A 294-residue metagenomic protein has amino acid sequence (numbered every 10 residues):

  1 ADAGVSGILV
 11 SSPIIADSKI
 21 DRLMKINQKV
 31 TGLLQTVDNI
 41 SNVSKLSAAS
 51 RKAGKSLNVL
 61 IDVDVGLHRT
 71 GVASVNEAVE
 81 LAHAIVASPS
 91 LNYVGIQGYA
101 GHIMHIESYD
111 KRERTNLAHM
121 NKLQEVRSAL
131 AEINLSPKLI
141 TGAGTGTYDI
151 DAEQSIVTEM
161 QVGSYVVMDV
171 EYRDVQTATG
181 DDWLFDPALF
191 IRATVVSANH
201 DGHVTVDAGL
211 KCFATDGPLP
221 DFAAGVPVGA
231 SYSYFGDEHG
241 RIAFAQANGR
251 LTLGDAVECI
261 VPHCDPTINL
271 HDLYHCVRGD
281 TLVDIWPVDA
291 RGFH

Functional and structural regions predicted by a protein language model:
A1-H105: Active-site-proximal beta-alpha core segment in soluble small-molecule metabolic enzymes
S11, A143, G163, D207-G209 (+1 more regions): Generic beta-strand/beta-sheet core signal
N27-Q28, R51-A53, L60, V86-P89 (+6 more regions): Solvent-exposed alpha-helices and their adjacent loops that cap or buttress functional pockets in soluble metabolic
N39, V43, S74, A78 (+7 more regions): Generic structural signal for well-ordered, non-membrane alpha-helical segments in soluble metabolic enzymes
N58, D64-T179: Active-site loop/helix belt of alpha/beta enzymes
R112-T115, T147-P227: Active-site loop ensemble at the mouth of alpha/beta enzyme cores that anchors a bound cofactor
A198-H294: C-terminal accessory subdomain/extension
